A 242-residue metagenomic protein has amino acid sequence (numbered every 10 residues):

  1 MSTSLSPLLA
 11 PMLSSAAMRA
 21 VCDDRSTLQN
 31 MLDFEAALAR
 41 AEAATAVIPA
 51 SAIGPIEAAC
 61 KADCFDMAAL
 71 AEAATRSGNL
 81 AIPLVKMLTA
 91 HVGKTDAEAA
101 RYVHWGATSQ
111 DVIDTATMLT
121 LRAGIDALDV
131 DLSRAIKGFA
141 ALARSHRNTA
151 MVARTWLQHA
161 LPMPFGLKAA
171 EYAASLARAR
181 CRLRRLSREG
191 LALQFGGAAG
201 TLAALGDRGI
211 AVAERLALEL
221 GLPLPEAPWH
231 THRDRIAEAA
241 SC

Functional and structural regions predicted by a protein language model:
M1-L202, G206-R215, E219: A helix-coil-helix interface module used to build multimeric assemblies and to scaffold catalytic/cofactor sites
A179, H230-C242: Glycine-rich anion/phosphate-binding loop at the beta-strand->alpha-helix junction
A211-R233: TM-loop-TM module centered on a large, flexible mid-protein loop between adjacent transmembrane helices in multi-pass
